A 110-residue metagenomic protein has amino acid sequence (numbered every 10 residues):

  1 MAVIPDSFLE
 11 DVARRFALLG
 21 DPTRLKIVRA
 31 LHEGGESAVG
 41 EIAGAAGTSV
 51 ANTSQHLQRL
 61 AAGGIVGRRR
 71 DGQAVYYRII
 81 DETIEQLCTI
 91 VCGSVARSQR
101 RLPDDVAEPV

Functional and structural regions predicted by a protein language model:
M1-D11, E33, D81-V110: Amphipathic alpha-helical dimerization/coiled-coil segments that flank or bridge DNA-binding/regulatory modules
A2, E10-S49, D71-T83: N-terminal helix-turn-helix DNA-binding core of bacterial DNA-binding proteins
G44, A61-A62: Alpha-helical residues within the helix-turn-helix
L57-Q58: Short, hydrophobic-biased segments on the C-terminal half of alpha helices that form "recognition helices"
